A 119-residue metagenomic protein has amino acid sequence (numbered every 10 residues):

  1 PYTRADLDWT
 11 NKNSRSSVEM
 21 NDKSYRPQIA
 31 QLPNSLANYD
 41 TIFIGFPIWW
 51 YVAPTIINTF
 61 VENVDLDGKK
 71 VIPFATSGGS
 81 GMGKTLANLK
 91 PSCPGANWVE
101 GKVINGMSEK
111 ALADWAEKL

Functional and structural regions predicted by a protein language model:
P1-I44, Y51-A53, N58, E62 (+1 more regions): N-terminal beta1-alpha1-beta2 submodule of the flavodoxin-like/Rossmannoid cofactor-binding fold
D40-I42, D67-I72, W98-V99: Short, surface-exposed connector motifs at secondary-structure boundaries
F43, L66, S77-G79: Short glycine/serine/threonine-biased micro-segments
P47-V52, S77-G81: Gly/Ser/Thr-rich loops at beta-strand to alpha-helix junctions that form or flank small-molecule/cofactor-binding
E62-G68, S92-C93: Short, conserved loop/helix-junction motifs that constitute active-site signature segments in enzyme catalytic cores
I72-S108: Short, glycine-/small-residue-rich phosphate/pyrophosphate-handling segment
